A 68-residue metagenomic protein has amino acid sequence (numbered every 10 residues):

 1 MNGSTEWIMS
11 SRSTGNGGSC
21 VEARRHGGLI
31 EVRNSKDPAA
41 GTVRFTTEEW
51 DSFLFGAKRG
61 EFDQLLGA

Functional and structural regions predicted by a protein language model:
M1-A68: Positively charged, low-complexity terminal tracts and the immediately adjacent first secondary-structure elements
